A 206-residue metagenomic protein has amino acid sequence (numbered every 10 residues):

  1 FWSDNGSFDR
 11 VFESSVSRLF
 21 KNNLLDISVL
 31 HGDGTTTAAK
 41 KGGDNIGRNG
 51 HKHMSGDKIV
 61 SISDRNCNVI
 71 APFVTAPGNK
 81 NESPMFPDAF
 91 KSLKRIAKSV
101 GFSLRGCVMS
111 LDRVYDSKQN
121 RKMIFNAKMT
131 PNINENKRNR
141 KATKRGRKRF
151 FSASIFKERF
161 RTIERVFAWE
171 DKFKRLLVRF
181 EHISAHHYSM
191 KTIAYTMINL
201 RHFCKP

Functional and structural regions predicted by a protein language model:
F1-P206: Short alpha-helical elements
